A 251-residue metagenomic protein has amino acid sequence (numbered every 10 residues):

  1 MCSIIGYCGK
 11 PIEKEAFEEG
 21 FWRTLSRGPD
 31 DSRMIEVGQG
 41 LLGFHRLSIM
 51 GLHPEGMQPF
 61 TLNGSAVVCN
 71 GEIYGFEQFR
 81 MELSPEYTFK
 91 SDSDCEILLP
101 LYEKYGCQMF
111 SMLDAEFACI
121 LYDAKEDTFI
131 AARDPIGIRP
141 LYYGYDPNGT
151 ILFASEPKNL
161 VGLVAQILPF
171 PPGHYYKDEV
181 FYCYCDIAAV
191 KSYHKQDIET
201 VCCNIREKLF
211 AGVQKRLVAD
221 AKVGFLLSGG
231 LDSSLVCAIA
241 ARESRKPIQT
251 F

Functional and structural regions predicted by a protein language model:
M1-F251: Cysteine-centered catalytic environments shared across enzyme families
